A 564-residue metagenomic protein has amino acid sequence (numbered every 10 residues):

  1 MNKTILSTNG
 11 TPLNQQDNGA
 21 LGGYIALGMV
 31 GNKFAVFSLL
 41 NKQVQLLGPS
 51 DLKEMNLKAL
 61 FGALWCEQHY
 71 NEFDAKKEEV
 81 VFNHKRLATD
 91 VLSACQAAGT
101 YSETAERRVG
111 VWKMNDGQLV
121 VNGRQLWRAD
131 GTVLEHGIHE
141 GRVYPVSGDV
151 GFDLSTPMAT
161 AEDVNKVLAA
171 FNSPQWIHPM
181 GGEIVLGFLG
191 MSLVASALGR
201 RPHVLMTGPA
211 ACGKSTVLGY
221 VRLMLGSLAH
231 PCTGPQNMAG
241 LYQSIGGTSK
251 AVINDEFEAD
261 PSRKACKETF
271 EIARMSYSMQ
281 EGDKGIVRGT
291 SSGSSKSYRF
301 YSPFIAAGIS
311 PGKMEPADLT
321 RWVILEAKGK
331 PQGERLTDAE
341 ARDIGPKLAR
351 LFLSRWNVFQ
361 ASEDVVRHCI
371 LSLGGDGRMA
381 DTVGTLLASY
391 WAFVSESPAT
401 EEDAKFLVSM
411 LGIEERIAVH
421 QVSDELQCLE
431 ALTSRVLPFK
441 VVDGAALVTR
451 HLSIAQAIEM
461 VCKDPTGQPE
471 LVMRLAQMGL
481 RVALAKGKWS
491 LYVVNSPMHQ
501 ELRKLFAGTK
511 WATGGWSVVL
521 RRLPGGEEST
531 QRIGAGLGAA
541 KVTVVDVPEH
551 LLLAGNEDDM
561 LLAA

Functional and structural regions predicted by a protein language model:
M1-S155, D376-G377, T382-G384, A388-A564: N-terminal nucleic-acid engagement/recognition segments and initiation subdomains in replication, restriction
E135-P174, K328-V366: A short, charged helix-loop
H136-A239, S372-G375, T382-W391: P-loop NTPase catalytic core of nucleic-acid-dependent motor ATPases
R201-L205, A251, P303: Residue-level preference for the first positions of well-ordered beta-strands
V217-V221, E268-S276, Y301, A317-R321: Alpha-helical scaffold elements adjacent to nucleotide-binding pockets in ATP/GTP-utilizing enzyme cores
T233-A239, S262-K264, Q280-F300, G308-P316: Conserved Walker
L241-T290: Conserved nucleotide-sensing/catalytic segment adjacent to the nucleotide-binding pocket in NTP-handling enzymes
S297-S302, A307-R416: Phosphate-sensing "switch" segment of ASCE/P-loop ATPases
